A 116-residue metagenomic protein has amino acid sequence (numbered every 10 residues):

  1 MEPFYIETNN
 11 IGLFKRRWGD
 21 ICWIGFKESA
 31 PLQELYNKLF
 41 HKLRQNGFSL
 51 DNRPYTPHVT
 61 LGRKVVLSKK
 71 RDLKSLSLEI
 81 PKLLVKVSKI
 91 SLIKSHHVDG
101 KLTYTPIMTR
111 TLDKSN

Functional and structural regions predicted by a protein language model:
M1-N116: Histidine-dependent nucleotide/RNA phosphoesterase domain, centered on the 2H-phosphoesterase fold with its duplicated
